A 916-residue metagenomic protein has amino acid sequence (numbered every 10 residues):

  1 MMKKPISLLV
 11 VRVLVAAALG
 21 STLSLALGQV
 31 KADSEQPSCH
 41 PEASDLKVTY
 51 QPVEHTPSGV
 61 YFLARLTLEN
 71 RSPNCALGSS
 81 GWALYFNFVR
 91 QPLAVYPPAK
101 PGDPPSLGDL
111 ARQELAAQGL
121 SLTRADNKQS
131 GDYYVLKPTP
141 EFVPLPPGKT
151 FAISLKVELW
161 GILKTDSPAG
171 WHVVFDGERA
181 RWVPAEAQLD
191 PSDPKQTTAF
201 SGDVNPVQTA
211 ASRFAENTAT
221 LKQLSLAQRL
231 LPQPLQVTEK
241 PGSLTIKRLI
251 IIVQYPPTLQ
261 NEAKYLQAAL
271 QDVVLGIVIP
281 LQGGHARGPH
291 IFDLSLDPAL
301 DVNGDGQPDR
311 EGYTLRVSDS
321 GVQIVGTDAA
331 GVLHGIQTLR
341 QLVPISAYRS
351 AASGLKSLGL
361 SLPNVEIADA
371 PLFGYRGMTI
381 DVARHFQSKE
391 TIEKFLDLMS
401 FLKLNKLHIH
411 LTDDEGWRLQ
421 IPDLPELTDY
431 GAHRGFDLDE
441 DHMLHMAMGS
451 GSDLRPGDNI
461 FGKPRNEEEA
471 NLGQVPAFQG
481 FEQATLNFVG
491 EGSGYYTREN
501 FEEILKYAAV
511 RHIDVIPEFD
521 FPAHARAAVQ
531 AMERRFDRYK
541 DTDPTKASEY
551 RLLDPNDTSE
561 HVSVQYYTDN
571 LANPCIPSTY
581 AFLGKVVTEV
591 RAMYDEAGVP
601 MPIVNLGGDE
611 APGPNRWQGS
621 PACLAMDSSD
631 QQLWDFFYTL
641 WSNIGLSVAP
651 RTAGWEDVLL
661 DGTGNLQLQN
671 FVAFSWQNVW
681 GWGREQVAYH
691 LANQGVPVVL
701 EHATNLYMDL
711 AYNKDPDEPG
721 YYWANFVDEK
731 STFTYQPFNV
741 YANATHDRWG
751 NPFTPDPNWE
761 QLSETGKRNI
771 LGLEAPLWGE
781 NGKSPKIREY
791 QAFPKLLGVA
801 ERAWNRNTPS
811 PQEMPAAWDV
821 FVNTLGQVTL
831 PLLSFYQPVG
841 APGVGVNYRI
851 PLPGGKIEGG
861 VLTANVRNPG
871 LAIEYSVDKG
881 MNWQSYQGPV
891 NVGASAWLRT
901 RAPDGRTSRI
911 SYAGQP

Functional and structural regions predicted by a protein language model:
Y50-Q51, S58-C75: Short beta-strand elements of extracellular/lumenal beta-sandwich folds
P57-L66, S80, F151, A894: Short, solvent-exposed loop/turn segments enriched in Ser/Thr/Gly
K137-T165: Low-complexity, intrinsically disordered segments enriched in Ser/Thr together with acidic residues
S167-A169, V173-P371, G654-L660, R849-P851: Acidic, contiguous N-terminal accessory segments
G306-G312, V317-N570, S578, R591-D595 (+2 more regions): Feature activates predominantly on carbohydrate-active enzymes
E560-N670, N678-G683, A688-H690: Active-site neighborhood of glycoside hydrolase catalytic domains
T652-L659, G664-G855: Flexible, acidic glycine-rich loops studded with aromatic residues
A816-P916: Short, compositionally stereotyped local motifs that mark structural "simplifiers"
